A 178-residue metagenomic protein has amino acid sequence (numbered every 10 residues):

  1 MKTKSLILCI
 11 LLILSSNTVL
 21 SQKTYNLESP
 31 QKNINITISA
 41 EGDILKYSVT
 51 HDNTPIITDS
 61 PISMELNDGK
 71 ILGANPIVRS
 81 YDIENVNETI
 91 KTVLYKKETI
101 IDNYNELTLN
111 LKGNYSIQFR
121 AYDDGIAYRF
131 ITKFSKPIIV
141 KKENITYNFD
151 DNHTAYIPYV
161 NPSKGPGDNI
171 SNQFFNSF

Functional and structural regions predicted by a protein language model:
M1-T24: Bacterial Sec-dependent N-terminal signal peptides
Y25-F178: N-terminal accessory beta-strand-rich subdomains and adjacent acidic, glycine-rich linkers that precede catalytic cores
